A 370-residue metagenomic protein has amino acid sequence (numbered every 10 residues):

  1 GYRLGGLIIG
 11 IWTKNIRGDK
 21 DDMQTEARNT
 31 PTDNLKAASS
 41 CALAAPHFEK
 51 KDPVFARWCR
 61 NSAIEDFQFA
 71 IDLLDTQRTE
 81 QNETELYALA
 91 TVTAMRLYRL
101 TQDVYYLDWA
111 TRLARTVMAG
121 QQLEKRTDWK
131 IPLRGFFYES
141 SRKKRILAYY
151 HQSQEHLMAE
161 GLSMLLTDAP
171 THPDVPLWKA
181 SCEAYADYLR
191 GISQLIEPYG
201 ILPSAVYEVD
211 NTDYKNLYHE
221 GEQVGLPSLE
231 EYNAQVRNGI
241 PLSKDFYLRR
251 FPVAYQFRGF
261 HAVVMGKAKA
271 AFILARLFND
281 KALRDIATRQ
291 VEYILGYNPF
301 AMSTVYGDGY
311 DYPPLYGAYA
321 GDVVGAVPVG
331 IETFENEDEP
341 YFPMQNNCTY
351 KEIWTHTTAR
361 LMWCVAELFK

Functional and structural regions predicted by a protein language model:
G1-K370: Glycan-recognition and catalytic cores of secretory/periplasmic carbohydrate-active enzymes
